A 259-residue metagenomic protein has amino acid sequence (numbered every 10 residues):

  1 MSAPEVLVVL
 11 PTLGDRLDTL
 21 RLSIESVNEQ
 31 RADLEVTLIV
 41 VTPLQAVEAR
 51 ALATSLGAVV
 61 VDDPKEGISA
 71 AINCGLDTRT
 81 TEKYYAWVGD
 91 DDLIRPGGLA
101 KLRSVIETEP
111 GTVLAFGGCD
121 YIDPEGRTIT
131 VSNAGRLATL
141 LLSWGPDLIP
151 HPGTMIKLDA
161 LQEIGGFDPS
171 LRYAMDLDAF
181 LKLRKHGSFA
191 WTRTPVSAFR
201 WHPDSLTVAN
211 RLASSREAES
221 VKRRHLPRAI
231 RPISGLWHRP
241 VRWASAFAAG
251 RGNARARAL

Functional and structural regions predicted by a protein language model:
M1-S26: N-proximal low-complexity "stem/linker" segments adjacent to membrane-targeting elements
P4-L7, T37, D178: Cell-envelope/extracellular polymer assembly enzymes that use nucleotide-activated donors
I24-E35: Short, acidic, metal-binding catalytic loop of nucleotide-sugar glycosyltransferases
V40-R50: A conserved acidic beta->alpha catalytic loop
D63-T81: Glycine-rich, basic loop-to-helix element that forms the pyrophosphate-binding segment of sugar-nucleotide handling
E82-L93: Short beta-strand-to-loop acidic/aromatic patch adjacent to the donor-nucleotide binding site
L93, G97-I129: Conserved donor NDP-sugar-binding/catalytic core segment of glycosyltransferases
R136-E217: Conserved nucleotide-sugar donor-binding catalytic segment
